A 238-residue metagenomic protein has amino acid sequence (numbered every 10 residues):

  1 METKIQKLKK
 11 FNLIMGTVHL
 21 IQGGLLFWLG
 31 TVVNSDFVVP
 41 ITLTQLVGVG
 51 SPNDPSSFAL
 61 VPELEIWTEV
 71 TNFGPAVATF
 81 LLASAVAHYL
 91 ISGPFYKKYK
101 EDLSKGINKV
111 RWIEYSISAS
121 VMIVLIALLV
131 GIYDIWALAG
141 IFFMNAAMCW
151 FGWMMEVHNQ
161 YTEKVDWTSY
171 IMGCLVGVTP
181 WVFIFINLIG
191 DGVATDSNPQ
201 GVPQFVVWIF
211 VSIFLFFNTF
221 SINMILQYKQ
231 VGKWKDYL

Functional and structural regions predicted by a protein language model:
E2-L8, L13-T17, Q22-S104, N108 (+1 more regions): Polytopic alpha-helical membrane-helix bundles and their juxtamembrane interface segments in multi-pass membrane
V110-S120: Short hydrophobic alpha-helical membrane-embedded segments
